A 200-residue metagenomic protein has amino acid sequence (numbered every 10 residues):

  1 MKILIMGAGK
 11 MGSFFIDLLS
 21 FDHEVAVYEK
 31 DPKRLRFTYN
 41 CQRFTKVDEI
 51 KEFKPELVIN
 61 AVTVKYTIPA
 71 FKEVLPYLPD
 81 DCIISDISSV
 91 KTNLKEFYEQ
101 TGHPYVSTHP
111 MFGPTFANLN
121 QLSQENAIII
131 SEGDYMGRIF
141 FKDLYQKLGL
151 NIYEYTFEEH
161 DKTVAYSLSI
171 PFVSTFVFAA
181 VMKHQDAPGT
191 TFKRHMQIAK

Functional and structural regions predicted by a protein language model:
M1-F44: NAD(P)+-binding Rossmann beta1-loop-alpha1 motif at the extreme N-terminus of oxidoreductases
K33-N40, E52, K95-T101: Short loop/helix-cap segments at secondary-structure boundaries that form the rim of catalytic
T38-V47, G102-V106: Active-site regions of enzymes building and remodeling cell-envelope glycoconjugates
E49-L75: Rossmann-like NAD(P)-binding element
V62-V64, S89, H109-P110, S131-E132: Short glycine-/small-residue-rich Rossmann-like dinucleotide-binding loops
A70-N118: Rossmann-like NAD(P)(H) cofactor-binding subdomain of soluble oxidoreductases
S123-K200: Internal alpha-helical scaffold of NAD(P)-dependent oxidoreductase catalytic cores
